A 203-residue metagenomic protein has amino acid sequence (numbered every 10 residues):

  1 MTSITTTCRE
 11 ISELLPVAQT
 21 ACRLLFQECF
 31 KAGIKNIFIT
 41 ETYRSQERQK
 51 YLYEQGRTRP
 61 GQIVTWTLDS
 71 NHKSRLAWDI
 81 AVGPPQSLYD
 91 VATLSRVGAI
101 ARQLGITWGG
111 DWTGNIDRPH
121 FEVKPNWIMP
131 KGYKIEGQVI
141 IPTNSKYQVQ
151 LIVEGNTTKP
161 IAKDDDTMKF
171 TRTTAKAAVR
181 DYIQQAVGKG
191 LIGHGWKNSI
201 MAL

Functional and structural regions predicted by a protein language model:
M1-E41: Active-site acidic/histidine clusters and adjacent loop/turn architecture that either coordinate catalytic ions
T7-E10, A18-A21, L25, R48 (+4 more regions): Stable alpha-helical elements in mature extracytoplasmic
T7-P16, V82-D90, M168-T171: Second-shell loop/turn segments in exported
I34, R57, G105-G109, L191-I192: Short aromatic/hydrophobic-glycine micro-motifs
I39-L52: Acidic helix-start/capping segments at beta-turn-to-alpha-helix junctions
G56-L68: Cytochrome P450 catalytic domain signature, combining two hallmark sequence patches
T65-I161: Catalytic cores and adjacent binding grooves of peptidoglycan-active enzymes
T157-L203: N-terminal propeptides
